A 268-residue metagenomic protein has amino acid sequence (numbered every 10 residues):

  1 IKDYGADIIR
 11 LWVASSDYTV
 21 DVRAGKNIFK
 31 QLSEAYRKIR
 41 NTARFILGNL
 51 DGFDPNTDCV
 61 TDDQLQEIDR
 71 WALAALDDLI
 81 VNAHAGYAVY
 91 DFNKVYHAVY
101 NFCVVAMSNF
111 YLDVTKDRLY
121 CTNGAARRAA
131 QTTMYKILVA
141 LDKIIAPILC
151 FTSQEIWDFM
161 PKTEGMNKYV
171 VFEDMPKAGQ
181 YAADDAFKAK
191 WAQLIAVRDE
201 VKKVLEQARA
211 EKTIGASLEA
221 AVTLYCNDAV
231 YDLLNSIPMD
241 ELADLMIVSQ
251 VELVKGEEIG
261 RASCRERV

Functional and structural regions predicted by a protein language model:
I1-D63, K162-M166, I214-G215: Catalytic adenosine-cofactor/nucleotide-binding cores of aminoacyl-tRNA synthetases and other
A14, E34-L47, Q66-L79, H97-R118 (+1 more regions): Core structural elements
F53-H84, L112-V204, E211-D228, D232 (+1 more regions): Acidic, turn-prone loop/beta-hairpin segments
A83, Y87-K94: Short helix-adjacent coil turns
M107, L234-I237: TRNA-recognition modules of translation machinery and tRNA-sensing kinases, especially anticodon-binding
I237-K255: A glycine-rich helix N-cap at a beta->alpha junction
I259-V268: Residue-level detector of conserved catalytic or cofactor/ligand-binding positions in enzyme active sites
